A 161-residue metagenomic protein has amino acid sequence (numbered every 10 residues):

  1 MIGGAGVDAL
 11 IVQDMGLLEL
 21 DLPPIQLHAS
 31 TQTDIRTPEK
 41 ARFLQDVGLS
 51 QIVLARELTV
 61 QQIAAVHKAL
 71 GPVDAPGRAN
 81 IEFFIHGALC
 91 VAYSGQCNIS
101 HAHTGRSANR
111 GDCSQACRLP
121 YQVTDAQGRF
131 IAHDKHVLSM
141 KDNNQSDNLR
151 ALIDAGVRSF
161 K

Functional and structural regions predicted by a protein language model:
M1-I35, E39, Q62-I63, H67-K161: Active-site pocket-lining/capping segments in soluble small-molecule metabolic enzymes
V47-G48, D134: Short, basic, glycine/proline-bearing loop/turn elements
G48, I52-A55: Acidic, glycine-enriched active-site microenvironments
